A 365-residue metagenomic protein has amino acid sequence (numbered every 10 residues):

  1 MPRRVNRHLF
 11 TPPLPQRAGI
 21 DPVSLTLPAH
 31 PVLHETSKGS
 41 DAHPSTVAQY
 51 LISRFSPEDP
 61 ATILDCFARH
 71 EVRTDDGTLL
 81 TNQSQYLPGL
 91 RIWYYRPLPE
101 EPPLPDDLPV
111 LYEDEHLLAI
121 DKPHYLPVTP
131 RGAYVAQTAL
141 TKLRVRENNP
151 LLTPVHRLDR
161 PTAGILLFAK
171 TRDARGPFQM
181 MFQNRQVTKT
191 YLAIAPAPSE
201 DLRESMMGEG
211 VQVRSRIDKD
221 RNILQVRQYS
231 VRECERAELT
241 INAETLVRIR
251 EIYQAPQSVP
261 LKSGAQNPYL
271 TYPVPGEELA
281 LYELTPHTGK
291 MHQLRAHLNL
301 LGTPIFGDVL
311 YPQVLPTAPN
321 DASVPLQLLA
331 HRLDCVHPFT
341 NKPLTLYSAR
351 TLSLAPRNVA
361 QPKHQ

Functional and structural regions predicted by a protein language model:
M1-Q365: RNA pseudouridine synthases
